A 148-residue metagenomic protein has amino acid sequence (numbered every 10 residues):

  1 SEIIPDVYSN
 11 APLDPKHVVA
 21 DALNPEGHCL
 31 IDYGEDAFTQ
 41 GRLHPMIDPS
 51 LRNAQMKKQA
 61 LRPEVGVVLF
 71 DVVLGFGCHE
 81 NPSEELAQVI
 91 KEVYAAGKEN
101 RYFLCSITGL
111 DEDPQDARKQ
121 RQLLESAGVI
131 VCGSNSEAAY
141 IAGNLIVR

Functional and structural regions predicted by a protein language model:
S1-C78, Y102-L104, T108-C132, A138-R148: ATP-dependent carboxylate/acyl-activation modules
Q55, I90-K91: Short glycine-rich, acidic/polar surface loops and turns
P82-V89: Charged helix-capping and loop-helix junction motifs
Y94-Y102: A short helix->loop->beta-strand "cap" motif at the edges of active sites that frequently abuts
